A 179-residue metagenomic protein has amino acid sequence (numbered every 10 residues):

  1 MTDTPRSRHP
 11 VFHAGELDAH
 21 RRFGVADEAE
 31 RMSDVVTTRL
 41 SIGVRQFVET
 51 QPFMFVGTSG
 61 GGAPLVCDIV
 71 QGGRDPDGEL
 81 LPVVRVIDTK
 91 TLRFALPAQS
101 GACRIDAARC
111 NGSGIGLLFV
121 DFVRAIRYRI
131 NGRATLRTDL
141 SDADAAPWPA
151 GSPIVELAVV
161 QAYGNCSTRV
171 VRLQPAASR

Functional and structural regions predicted by a protein language model:
M1-R179: Binding-site signature for planar aromatic cofactors or substrates
